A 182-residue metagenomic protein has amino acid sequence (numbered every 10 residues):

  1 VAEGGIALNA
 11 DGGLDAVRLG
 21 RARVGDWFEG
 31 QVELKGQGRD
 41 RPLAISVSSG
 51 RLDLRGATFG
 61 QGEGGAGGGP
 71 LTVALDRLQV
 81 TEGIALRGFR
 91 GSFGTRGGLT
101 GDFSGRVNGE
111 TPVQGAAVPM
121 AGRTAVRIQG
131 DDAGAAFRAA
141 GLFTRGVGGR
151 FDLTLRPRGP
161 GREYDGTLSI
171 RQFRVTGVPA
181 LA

Functional and structural regions predicted by a protein language model:
V1-A182: Membrane-proximal interfacial segments on either side of biological membranes
